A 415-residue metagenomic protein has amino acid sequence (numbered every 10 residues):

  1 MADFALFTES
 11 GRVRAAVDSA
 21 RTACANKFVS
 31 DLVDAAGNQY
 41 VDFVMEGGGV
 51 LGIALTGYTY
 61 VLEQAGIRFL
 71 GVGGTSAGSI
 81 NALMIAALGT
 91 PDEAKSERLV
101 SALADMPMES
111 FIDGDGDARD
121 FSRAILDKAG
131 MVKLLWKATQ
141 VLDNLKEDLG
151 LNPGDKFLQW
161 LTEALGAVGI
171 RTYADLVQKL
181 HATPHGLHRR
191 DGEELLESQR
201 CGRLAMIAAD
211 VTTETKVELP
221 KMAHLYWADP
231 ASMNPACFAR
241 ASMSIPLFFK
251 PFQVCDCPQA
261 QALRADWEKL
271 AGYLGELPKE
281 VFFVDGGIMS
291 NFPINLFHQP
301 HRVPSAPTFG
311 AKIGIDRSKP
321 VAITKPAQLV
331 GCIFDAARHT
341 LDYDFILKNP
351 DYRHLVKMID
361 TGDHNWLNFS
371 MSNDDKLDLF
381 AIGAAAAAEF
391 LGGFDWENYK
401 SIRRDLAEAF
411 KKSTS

Functional and structural regions predicted by a protein language model:
M1-V41, V211: Small-residue-rich anion-binding loops in enzyme active sites
F7-S10, R14, D18-A20, Y40-D42 (+7 more regions): Patatin-like phospholipase
F43, M206-A208, G310: Structural beta-sheet core signal
G71, R203, S305-T308: Residues at the starts of beta-strands that form the adenosine-phosphate
G114-A118, A174-L176, K250-D256: Short coil/turn segments at secondary-structure boundaries
N144, L158, A182-Q299: Active-site gating loop/helix substructures
G166-L187, Q199: Short secondary-structure capping/junction motifs at helix and strand boundaries
F283, I288-S290, P300-H301, A306-S415: C-terminal helical/tail subdomains of lipid-metabolizing enzymes
